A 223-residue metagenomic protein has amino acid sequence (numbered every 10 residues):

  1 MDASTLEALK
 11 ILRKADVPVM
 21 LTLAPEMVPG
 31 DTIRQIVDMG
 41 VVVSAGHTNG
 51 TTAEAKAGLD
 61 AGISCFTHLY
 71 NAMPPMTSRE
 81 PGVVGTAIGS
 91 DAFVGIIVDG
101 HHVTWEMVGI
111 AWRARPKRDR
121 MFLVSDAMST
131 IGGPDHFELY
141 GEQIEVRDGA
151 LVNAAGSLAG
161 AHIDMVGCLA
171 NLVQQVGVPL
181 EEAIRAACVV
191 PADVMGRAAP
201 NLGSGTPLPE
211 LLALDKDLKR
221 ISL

Functional and structural regions predicted by a protein language model:
M1-K14: Conserved phosphate-binding/catalytic loop of the ribokinase/pfkB sugar-kinase fold
L12-D16, L59-D60: Acidic (Asp/Glu)-rich catalytic clusters
K14-D16, P25-R34, D38-V41: Acidic, metal/ion-coordinating pockets
M27, N49-G50, A187: Short beta->alpha linker loops
T32-I36, V42-A45, G50, E54-E182 (+2 more regions): Active-site-adjacent C-terminal substructures of enzyme catalytic domains
I184-D193, S204-L208: Small/polar glycine-rich anion-binding or flexible loop at a beta-alpha turn
A198-L223: C-terminal cap of metal-dependent C-N hydrolases
